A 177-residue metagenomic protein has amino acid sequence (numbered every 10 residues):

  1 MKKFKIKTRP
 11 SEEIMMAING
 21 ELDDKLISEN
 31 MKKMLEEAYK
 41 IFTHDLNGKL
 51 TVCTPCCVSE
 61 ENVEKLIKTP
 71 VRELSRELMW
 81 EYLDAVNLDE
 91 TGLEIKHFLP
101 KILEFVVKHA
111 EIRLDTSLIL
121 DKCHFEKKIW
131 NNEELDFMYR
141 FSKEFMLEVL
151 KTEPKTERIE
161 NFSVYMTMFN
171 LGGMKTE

Functional and structural regions predicted by a protein language model:
K2-G92, K96, N131: Long, low-complexity, highly charged intrinsically disordered regions
L83-E177: Eukaryote-skewed repeat-based solenoidal scaffolds used as protein-protein interaction platforms, primarily
